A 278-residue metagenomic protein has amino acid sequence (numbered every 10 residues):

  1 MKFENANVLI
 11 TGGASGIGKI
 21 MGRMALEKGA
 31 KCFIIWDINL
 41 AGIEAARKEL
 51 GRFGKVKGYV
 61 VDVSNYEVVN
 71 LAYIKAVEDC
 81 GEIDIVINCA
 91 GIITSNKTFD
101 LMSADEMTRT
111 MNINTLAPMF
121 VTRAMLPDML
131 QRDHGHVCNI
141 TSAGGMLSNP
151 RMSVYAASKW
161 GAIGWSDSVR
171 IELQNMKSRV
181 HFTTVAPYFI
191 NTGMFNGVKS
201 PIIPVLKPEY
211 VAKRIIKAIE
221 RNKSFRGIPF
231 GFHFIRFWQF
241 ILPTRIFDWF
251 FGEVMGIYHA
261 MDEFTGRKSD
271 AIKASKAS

Functional and structural regions predicted by a protein language model:
K2-I34: Canonical Rossmann dinucleotide-binding motif of NAD(H)/NADP(H)-dependent dehydrogenases/reductases, specifically
A30-A45: Conserved glycine-rich Rossmann-like NAD(P)H-binding loop of the short-chain dehydrogenase/reductase
L40-A41, V60-L71, A104: The beta1-alpha1 cofactor-binding region of Rossmann-like NAD(H)/NADP(H)-dependent oxidoreductases
K97-F99, S103-R109: Substrate-binding pocket helix/loop in short-chain dehydrogenase/reductase
T122, S158: Active-site helix of classical SDR
S142: Residue(s) in the substrate-gating loop at a strand-loop-helix junction that position the organic substrate next
T184, S200-R236: C-terminal helical subdomain
